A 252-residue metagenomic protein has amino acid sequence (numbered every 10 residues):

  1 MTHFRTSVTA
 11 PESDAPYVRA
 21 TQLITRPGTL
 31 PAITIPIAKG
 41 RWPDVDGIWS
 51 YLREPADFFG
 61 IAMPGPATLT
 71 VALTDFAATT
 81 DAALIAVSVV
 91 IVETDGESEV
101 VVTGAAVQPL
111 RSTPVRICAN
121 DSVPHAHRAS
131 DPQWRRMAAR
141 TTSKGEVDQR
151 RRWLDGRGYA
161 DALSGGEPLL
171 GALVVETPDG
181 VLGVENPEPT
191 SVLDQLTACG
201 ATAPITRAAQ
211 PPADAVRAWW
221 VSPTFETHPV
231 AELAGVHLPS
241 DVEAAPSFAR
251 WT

Functional and structural regions predicted by a protein language model:
M1-A162, S191-T252: Conserved alpha/beta cores of soluble small-molecule-handling proteins
G165-P187: Glycine- and Gly-Pro-enriched alpha-helical subdomains that act as flexible, kink-prone "lid/hinge" or packing modules
